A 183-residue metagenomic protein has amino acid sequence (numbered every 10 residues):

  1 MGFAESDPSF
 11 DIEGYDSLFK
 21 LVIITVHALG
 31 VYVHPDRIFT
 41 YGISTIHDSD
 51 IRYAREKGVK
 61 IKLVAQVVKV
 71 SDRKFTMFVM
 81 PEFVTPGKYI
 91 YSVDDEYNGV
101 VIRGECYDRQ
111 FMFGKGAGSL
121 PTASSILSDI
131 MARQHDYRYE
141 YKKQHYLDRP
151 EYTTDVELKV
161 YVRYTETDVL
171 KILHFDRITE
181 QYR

Functional and structural regions predicted by a protein language model:
M1-S92, Y97-G99: Substrate-binding/catalytic subdomain of NAD(P)-dependent oxidoreductase enzymes
S6, R109-M112: Short small-residue beta-strand/loop micro-motif enriched in glycine and branched aliphatics
D11, T40, M112-S119: Short, surface-exposed loop/turn motifs that are enriched in glycine and acidic residues and include a nearby proline
K69-V70, I102-C106, E166: Short acidic, glycine-rich loop/turn motifs
R73-F75, C106-R109: Short acidic/polar mixed-charge low-complexity motifs
M80-E105, G116-L120, D176-Y182: Low-complexity, glycine/alanine/valine/leucine- and proline-rich hydrophobic stretches
L120-A123, L127-R133: Conserved mixed alpha/beta catalytic, RNA-binding, or beta-rich assembly cores of soluble enzyme, regulatory
I130-R183: A conserved regulatory-domain signal marking ACT and ACT-like small-molecule sensing domains and adjacent regulatory
